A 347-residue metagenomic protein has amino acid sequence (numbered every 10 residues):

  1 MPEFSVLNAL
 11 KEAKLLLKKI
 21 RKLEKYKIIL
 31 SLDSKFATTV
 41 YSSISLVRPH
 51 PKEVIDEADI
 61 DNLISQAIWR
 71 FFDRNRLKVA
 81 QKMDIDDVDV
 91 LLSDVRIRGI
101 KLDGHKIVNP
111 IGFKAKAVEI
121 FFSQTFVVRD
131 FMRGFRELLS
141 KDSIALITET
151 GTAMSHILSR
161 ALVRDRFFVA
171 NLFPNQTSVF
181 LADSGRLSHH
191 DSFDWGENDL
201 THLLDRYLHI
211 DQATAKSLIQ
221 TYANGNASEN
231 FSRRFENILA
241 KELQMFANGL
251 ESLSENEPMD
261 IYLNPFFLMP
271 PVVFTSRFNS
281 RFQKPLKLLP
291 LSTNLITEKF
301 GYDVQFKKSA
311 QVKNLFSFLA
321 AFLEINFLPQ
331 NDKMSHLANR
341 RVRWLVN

Functional and structural regions predicted by a protein language model:
M1-K25, L32-F167, E236-Q244, N256-D260 (+4 more regions): Nucleotide/phosphate-binding catalytic cleft detector across ATP-hydrolyzing and phosphate-transferring enzymes
I29, A67-K78, R164, L187-D194 (+2 more regions): Noncatalytic linker/hinge segments flanking ATPase motor cores
S31, A182, M269-P271, L291 (+2 more regions): Generic beta-strand/beta-sheet core signal
R133, E137, A182-S280: Phosphate-binding glycine-rich/basic clefts of nucleotide- and phosphate-handling proteins, predominantly
L172-N175: Extended, H/D-rich, highly charged conserved domains that either
T177-L181: Short beta-strand scaffold segments in enzyme catalytic cores
S188-S192, L286-N294: Short hydrophobic/aromatic-enriched beta-strand-loop microsegments
D199-D205, I296-D303: Short, charged, surface-exposed secondary-structure boundary motifs
